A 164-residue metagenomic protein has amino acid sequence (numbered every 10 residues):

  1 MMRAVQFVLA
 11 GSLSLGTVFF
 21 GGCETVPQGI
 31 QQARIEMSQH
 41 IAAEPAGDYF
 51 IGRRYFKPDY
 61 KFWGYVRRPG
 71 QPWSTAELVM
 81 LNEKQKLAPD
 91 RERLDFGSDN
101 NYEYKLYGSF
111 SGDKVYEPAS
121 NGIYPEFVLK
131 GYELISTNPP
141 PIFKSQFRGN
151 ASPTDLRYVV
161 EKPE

Functional and structural regions predicted by a protein language model:
M1-L9: Bacterial N-terminal signal peptides that target proteins for export
S12: Generic anion/oxyanion-binding catalytic loop in active/binding sites
F19-G22: C-terminal motif of bacterial Sec signal peptides marking the signal peptidase cleavage site
T25-E164: OB-fold and OB-like single-stranded nucleic-acid-recognition modules and their adjacent interaction interfaces
